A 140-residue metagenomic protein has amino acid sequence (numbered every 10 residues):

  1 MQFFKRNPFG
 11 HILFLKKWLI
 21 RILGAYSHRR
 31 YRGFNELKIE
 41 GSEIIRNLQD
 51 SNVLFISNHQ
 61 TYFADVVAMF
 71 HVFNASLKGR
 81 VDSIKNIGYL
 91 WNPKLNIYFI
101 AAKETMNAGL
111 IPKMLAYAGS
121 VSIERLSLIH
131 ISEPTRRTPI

Functional and structural regions predicted by a protein language model:
M1-E40, A68-H71, G109-Y117: A transmembrane-helix-recognition feature enriched in membrane-embedded lipid enzymes and envelope glyco-/phospholipid
M1-K5, W18, I45-L48, N86-G88: Short amphipathic alpha-helical segments, especially helix-boundary/capping motifs
H11-L15, L54, S132: Residue-level detector of alpha-helix boundaries and kinks
H28-H59: Helix-to-loop junction immediately C-terminal to a conserved catalytic motif
I45, T105, P134: Hydrophobic pocket-lining residues within nucleotide cofactor-binding pockets
Q49-S127: Catalytic core of membrane glycerolipid acyltransferases/transacylases, capturing the structured, soluble-facing
I129-I140: Single conserved hydrophobic/aromatic residue that forms the stacking wall/gate of nucleotide- or nucleobase-binding
